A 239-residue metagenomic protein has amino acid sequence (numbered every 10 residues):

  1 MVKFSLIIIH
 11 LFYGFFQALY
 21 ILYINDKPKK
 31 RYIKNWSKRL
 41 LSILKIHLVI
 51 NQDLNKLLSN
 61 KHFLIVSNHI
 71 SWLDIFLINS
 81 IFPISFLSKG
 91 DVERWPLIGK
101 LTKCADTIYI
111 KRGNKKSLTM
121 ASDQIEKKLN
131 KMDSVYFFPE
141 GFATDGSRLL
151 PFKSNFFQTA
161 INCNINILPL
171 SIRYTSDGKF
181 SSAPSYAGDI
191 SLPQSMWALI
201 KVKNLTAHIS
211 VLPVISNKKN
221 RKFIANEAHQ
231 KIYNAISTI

Functional and structural regions predicted by a protein language model:
M1-I50, K100-C104, I200-V202: A transmembrane-helix-recognition feature enriched in membrane-embedded lipid enzymes and envelope glyco-/phospholipid
V2-K3, I33-K89, T102: Conserved H-X4-D acyltransferase segment
H62-L64, T107, M132-F138, H208: Residue-level preference for the first positions of well-ordered beta-strands
I70-L129: Membrane-embedded segments
G99, S147-K219, F223-N226: A cross-family acyltransferase "interaction/gating" segment
Y109-K111, L212-K218, H229-Y233: Polar-ligand-bearing catalytic/cofactor-coordination segments of membrane-embedded or membrane-tethered inner-membrane
K128-F157: Catalytic-site beta-strand/loop segments enriched in glycine and acidic/polar residues
